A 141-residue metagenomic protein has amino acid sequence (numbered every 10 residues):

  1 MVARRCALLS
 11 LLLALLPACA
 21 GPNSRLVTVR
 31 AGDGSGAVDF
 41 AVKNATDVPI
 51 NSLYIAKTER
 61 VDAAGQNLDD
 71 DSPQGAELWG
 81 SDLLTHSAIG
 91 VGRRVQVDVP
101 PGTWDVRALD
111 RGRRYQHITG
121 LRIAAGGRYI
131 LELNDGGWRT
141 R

Functional and structural regions predicted by a protein language model:
M1-L8: Bacterial N-terminal signal peptides that target proteins for export
L15-A18: C-terminal motif of bacterial Sec signal peptides marking the signal peptidase cleavage site
A20-R30, L109-R141: Structured interaction patches on ligand/partner-binding surfaces of diverse proteins
A31-G34, F40-D47, K57: Asparagine-centered strand-capping/turn motif at beta-strand->loop junctions
V48-S52: Short acidic/proline- and small/hydrophobic-mixed sequence motifs that coincide with surface turns and coil-to-beta
L53-R60, N67-L68, L109: Predominantly extracellular/luminal cell-surface or secreted proteins
V61-P101: Intrinsically disordered, low-complexity Pro/Gly/Ser/Thr-rich segments with frequent PxxP/GP/PP motifs and embedded
W104-V106: A short tyrosine-centered beta-strand micro-motif
